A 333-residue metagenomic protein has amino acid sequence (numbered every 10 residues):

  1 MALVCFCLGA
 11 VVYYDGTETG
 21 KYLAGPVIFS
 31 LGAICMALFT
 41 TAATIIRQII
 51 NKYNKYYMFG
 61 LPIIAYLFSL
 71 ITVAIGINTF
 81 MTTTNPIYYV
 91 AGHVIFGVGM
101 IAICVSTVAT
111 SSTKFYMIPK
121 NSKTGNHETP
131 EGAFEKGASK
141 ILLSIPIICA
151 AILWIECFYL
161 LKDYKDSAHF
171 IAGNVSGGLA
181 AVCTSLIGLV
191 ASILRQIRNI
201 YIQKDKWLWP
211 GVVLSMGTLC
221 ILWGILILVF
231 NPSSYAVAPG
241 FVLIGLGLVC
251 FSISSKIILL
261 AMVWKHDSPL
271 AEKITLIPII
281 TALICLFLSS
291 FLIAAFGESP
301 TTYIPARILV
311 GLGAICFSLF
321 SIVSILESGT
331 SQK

Functional and structural regions predicted by a protein language model:
M1-D15, L23-Q48, M58-T82, Y89-P119 (+6 more regions): Alpha-helical transmembrane segments and immediately adjacent membrane-interfacial amphipathic helices
I49-K55, G125-P130, I197-D205, W264-P269: Amphipathic, cytosolic membrane-interfacial segments at TM-TM junctions
K123-T124, K333: Non-transmembrane, juxtamembrane loop and terminal tail segments of multi-pass eukaryotic membrane proteins
